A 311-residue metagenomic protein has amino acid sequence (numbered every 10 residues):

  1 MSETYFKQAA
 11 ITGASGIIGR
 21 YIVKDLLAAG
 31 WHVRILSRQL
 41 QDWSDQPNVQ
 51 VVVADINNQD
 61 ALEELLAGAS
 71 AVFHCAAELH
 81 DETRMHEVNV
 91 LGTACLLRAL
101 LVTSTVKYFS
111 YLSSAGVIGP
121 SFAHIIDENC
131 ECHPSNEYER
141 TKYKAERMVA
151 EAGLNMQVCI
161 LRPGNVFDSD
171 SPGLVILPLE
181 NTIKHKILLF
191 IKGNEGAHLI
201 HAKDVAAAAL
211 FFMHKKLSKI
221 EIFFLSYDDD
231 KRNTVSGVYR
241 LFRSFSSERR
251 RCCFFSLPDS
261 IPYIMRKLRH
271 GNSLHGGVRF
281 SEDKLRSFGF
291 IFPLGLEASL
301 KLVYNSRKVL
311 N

Functional and structural regions predicted by a protein language model:
Q8, R286-S287, L294-N311: Amphipathic terminal alpha-helices
A9-A29: N-terminal Rossmann NAD(P)H-binding glycine-rich loop of SDR-like oxidoreductase domains
Q41, D45, V53-L91, C95 (+1 more regions): NAD(P)H-binding glycine-rich loop region in Rossmannoid oxidoreductase-like domains and their noncatalytic homologs
L91, C95-E137, C159: Conserved Rossmann-fold NAD(P)-dependent oxidoreductase catalytic core, especially the SDR/UDP-sugar
F122-L161, N165-V166, L188-F190: Catalytic helix-loop patch of NAD(P)-dependent Rossmann-fold dehydrogenases
Y143, F167-L177, F212-F224: Glycine/proline-rich active-site loop of Rossmann-fold NAD(P)-dependent oxidoreductases
L154-I160, G164-A197, A202, F242: NAD(P)-dependent short-chain dehydrogenase/reductase
A208-R269, Y304, L310-N311: Mid/C-terminal beta-alpha module of Rossmann-like enzyme folds, strongest in SDR-family dehydrogenases/epimerases
